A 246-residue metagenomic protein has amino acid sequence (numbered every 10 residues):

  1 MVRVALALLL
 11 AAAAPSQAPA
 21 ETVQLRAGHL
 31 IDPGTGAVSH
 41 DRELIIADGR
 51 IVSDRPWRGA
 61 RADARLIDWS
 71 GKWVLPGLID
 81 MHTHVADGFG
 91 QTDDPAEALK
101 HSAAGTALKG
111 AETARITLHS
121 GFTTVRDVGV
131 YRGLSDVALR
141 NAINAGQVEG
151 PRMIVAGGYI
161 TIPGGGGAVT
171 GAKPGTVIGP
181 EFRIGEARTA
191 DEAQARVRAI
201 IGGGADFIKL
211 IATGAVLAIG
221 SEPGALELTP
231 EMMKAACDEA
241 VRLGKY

Functional and structural regions predicted by a protein language model:
M1-A7: Sec-dependent signal peptide recognition, specifically the positively charged N-region followed immediately by
A7-Q17: Hydrophobic h-region of N-terminal signal peptides that target proteins for export in Gram-negative bacteria
G28, L44, G49, G71 (+6 more regions): Divalent metal-coordination and catalytic microenvironments
L30, T35-L75, E97: Histidine-rich, glycine-flanked metal-binding segment
D32, T123-V128, K245-Y246: Short catalytic-loop micro-motif centered on adjacent basic/acidic residues
K72-N141, A145-Q147, P163-G164, E231: Metal-associated gating/positioning segment near the N- to mid-region
P95-L108, K173, V177-A195, Y246: Active-site mouth loops of central-metabolism enzymes
A138, E192-Y246: Histidine/acidic residue-rich metal-binding segments in metalloenzymes
